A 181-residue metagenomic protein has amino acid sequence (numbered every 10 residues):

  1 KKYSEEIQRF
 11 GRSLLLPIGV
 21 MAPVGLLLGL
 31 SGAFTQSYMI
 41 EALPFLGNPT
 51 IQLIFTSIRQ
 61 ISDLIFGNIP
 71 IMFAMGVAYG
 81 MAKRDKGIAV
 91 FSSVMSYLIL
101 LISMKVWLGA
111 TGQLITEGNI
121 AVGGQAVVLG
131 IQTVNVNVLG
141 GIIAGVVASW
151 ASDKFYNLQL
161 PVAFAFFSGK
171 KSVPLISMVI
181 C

Functional and structural regions predicted by a protein language model:
S4-S168: Early transmembrane hairpin of solute transport permeases
G169-C181: Core mid-bundle transmembrane helix pairs that form the ion/substrate translocation pathway in diverse multi-pass
